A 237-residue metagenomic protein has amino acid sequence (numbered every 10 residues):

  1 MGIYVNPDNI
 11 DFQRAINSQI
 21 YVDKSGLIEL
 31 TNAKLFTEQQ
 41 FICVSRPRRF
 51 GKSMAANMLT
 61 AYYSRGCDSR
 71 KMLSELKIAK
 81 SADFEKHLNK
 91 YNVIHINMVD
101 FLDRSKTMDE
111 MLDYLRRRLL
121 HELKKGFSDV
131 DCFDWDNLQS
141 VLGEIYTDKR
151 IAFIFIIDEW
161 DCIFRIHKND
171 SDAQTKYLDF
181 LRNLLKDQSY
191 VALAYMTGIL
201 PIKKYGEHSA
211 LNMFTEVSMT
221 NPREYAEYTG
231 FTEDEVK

Functional and structural regions predicted by a protein language model:
M1-K237: Phosphate-binding site recognition
